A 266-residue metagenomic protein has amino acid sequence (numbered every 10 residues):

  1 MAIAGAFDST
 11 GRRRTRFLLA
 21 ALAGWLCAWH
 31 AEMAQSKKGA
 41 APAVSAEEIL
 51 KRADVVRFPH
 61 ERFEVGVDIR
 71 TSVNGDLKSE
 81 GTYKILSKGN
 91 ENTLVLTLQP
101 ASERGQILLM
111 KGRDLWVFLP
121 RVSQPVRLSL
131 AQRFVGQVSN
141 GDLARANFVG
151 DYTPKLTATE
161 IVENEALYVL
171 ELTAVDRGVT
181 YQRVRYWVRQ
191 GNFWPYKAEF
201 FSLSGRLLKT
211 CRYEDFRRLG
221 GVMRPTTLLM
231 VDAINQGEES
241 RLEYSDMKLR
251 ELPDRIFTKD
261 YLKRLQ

Functional and structural regions predicted by a protein language model:
M1-R12: N-terminal secretory signal peptides that target proteins for export/translocation
G11-L19: Twin-arginine (Tat) signal peptide motif
L19-A28: Bacterial N-terminal signal peptides
W29-K37: Signal peptide processing junction and immediate N-terminal pro/mature segment of secreted/exported proteins
A34, Q124-R127, N140-L143, N147 (+1 more regions): Gly/Pro-enriched, hydrophobic low-complexity segments that function as extracytoplasmic propeptides/linkers
A41, A46-R121: N-terminal mature ectodomain segment of secretory-pathway/periplasmic proteins
I69, G89, T97-Q99, G112 (+6 more regions): A mature extracytoplasmic/lumenal domain signature
M110-Y152: Surface-exposed, polar helix/loop patches in the mature regions of secreted/periplasmic/lumenal proteins that form
